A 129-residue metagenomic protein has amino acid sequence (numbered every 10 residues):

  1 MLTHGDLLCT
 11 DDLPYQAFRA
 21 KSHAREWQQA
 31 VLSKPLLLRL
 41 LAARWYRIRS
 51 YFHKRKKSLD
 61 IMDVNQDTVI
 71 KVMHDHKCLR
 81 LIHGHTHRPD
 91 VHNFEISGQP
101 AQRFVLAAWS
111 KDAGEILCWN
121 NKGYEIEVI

Functional and structural regions predicted by a protein language model:
T3-N65: Active-site-proximal loop/helix segment associated with metal-binding centers of metalloenzymes
D6, T10-F18, D63-G123, E127: Conserved beta-sheet core of the metallophosphoesterase superfamily
R25-Q29, A108, E127-I129: Glycine-rich loops and low-complexity Gly/Arg-rich segments that provide flexible linkers or classic glycine-based
